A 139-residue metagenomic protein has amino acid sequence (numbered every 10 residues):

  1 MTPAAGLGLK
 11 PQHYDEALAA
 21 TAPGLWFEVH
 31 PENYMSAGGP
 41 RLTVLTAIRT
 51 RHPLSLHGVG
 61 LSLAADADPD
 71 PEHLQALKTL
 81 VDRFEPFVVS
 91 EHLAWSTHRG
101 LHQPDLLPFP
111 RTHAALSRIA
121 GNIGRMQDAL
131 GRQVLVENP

Functional and structural regions predicted by a protein language model:
P3-L9, L25-V29, L54-H57, V89-E91 (+1 more regions): Hydrophobic faces of well-ordered beta-strands that scaffold small-molecule active sites in alpha/beta enzyme cores
P3-Q12, L61-D68, P108-A114: Active-site mouth loops of central-metabolism enzymes
G6-S36: N-terminal ordered "arm"
K10-Q12, H30-Y34, V59-S62, L93-A94 (+1 more regions): Active-site beta-loop-alpha junctions enriched in small/polar residues
Y14-D15, P31-T43, S62-E72: Acidic-and-aromatic substrate-binding clefts and catalytic sites of carbohydrate-active enzymes
E16-A22, G39-L56, E72-F87, G124-A129: Acidic (Asp/Glu)-rich catalytic clusters
R51, G58-P69, F84, L93: Structured, acidic catalytic/metal-binding patches in enzyme active sites
D70-P139: Active-site acidic/histidine proton-transfer and metal-coordination neighborhood in alpha/beta enzyme cores
